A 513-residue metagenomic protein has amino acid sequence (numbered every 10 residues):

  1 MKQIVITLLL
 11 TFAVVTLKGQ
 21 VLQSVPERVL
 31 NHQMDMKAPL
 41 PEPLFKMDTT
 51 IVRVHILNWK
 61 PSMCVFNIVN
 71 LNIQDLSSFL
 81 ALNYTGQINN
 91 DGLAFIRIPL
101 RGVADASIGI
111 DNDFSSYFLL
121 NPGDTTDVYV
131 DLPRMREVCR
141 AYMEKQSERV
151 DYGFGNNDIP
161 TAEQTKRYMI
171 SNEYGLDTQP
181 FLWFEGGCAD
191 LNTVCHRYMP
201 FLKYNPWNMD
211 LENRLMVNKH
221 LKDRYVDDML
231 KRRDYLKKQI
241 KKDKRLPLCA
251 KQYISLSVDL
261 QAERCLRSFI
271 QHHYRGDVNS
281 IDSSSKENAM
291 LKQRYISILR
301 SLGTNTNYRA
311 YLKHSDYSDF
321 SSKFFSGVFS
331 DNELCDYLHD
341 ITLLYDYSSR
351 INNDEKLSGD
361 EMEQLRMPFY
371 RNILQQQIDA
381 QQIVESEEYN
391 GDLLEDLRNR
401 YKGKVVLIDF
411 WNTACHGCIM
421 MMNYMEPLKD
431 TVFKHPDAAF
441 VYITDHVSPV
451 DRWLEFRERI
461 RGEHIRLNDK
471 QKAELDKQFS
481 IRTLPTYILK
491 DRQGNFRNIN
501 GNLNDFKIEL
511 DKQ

Functional and structural regions predicted by a protein language model:
M1-S24, Q513: Bacterial Sec-dependent N-terminal signal peptides
V21-L248: A non-transmembrane, solvent-exposed segment enriched in polar/low-complexity residues
C139-G403, T431: Oxidative protein folding and maturation machinery
K402, F410-P427: Conserved redox-active cysteine motifs that mediate thiol-disulfide chemistry, especially di-cysteine Cys-X(1-2)-Cys
K404-V405, M422-I443, L510-Q513: Conserved helix-turn-beta segment immediately C-terminal to the redox Cys motif in thioredoxin-like folds
V405-V406, P485: Alpha/beta-hydrolase fold active-site loops
H435-R452, R459-Q471: Thiol-based oxidoreductase modules, predominantly thioredoxin-like and allied folds used for disulfide exchange
K470-D511: Thiol/disulfide oxidoreductase modules built on the thioredoxin-like
